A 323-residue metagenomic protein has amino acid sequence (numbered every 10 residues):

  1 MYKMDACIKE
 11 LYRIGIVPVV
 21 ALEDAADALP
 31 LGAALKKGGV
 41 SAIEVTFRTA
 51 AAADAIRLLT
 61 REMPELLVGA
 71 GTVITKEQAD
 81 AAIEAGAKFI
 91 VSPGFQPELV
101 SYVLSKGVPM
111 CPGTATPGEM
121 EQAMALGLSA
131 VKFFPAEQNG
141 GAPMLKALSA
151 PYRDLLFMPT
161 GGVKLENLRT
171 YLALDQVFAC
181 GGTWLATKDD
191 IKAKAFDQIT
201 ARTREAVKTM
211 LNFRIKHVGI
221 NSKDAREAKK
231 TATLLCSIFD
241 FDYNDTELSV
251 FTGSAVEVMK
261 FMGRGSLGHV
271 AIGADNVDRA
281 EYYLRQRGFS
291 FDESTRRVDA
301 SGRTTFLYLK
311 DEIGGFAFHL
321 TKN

Functional and structural regions predicted by a protein language model:
M1-E77, A81-A85, S105, L165 (+1 more regions): Conserved N-terminal beta1-alpha1 strand-loop-helix module at the mouth
C7-A21, V207-A232, G265-I272: N-terminal beta-strand motif that seeds the catalytic metal site of vicinal oxygen chelate
V19-A21, A42-T49, L66-I74, A87-F95 (+3 more regions): Catalytic beta/alpha-barrel core
L31, R48-A50, G219-E257, R279 (+2 more regions): Core segments of cupin and vicinal oxygen chelate
L31, T75-A85, G118-L126, P143 (+1 more regions): Catalytic cores of alpha/beta
K36-S41, E62-L66, I83-I90, S105-C111 (+3 more regions): Glycine-enriched alpha-helix->loop->beta-strand junction motifs that scaffold or abut catalytic
P93-L99, K132-A142, Q176-I199: Glycine-rich phosphate-binding active-site loops on the catalytic face of alpha/beta enzymes
T200, A255-K260, Y282-N323: Vicinal oxygen chelate
